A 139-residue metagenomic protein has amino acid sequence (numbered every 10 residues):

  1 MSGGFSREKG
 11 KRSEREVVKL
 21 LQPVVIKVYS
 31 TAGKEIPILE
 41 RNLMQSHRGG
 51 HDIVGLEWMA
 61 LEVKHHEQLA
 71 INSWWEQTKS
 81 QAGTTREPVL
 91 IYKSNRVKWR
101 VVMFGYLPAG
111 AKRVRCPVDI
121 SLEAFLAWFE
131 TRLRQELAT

Functional and structural regions predicted by a protein language model:
M1-T139: Catalytic phosphate/metal-binding cores of nucleic-acid and nucleotide-processing enzymes, i.e., regions that mediate
